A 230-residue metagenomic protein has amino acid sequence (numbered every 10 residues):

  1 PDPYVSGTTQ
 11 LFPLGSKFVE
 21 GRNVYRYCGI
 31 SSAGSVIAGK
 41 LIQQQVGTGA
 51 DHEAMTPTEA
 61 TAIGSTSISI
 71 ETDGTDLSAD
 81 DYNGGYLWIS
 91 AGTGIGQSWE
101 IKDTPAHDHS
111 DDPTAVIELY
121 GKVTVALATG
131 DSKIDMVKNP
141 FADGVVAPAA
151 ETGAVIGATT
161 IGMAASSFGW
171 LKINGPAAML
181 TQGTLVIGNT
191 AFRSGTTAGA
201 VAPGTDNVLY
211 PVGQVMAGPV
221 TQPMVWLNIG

Functional and structural regions predicted by a protein language model:
P1-A79, A91-G230: Extracellular receptor-binding modules and their adjoining Ser/Thr/Gly/Asp/Asn-rich linkers
G84-A91: Short conserved beta-strand and strand-loop elements enriched in small hydrophobics with frequent Asp/Gly
